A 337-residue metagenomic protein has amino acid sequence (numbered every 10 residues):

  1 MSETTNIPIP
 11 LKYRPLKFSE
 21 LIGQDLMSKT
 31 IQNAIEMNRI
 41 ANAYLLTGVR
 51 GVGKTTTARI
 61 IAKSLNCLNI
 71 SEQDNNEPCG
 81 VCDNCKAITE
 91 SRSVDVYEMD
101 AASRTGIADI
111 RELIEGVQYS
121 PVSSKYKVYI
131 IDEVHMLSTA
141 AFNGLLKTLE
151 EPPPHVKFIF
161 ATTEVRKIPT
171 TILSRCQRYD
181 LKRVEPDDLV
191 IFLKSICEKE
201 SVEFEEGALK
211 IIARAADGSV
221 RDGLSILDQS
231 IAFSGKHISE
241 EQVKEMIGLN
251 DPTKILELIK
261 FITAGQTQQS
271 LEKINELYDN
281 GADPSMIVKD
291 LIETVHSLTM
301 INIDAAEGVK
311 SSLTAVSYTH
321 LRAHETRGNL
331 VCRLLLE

Functional and structural regions predicted by a protein language model:
M1-R178, D188, I196: P-loop/Walker A NTP-binding region and its immediately flanking N-terminal helices in P-loop NTPase folds
G23, G248, C332: Phosphate-coordinating loops and pocket residues in cytosolic domains that bind phosphorylated ligands
E90-V94, E112, Q177-R327: Extended, largely alpha-helical regulatory/partner-binding modules appended to the mid-to-C-terminal parts
A102-S103, S219, C332: Short linear Ser/Thr-Pro motifs
S103, E185, E337: Residue-level detector of flexible, active-site-proximal loop/helix-junction positions within diverse enzyme catalytic
H324-E337: Positively charged, low-complexity/disordered segments
